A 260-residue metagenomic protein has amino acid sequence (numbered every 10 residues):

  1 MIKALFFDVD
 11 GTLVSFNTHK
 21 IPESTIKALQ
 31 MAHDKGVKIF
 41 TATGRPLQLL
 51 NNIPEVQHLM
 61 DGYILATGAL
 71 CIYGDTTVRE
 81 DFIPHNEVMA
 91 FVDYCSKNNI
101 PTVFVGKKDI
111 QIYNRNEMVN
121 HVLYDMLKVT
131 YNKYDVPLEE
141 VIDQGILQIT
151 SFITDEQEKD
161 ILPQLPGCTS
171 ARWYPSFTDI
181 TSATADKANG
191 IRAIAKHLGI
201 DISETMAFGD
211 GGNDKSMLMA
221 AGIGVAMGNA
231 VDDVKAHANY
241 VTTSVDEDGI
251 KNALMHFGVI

Functional and structural regions predicted by a protein language model:
M1-A4, P22, I180-I260: Mg2+-dependent phosphoryl-transfer enzymes with acidic/Ser/Thr/Gly-rich catalytic loops
K3-T18: Asp-based phosphoryl-transfer active-site loop
E23-M118: Active-site phosphate-binding/coordination module
G36-F40, L59, G145-I149, S203-T205 (+1 more regions): Short active-site oxyanion
V56-L59, A66-T67, Q164-G167, A220-A221 (+1 more regions): Short, structured coil segments at secondary-structure junctions
Q57-M60, E80-I83, V119-Y124, N189 (+2 more regions): Short, hinge-like loop/turn segments at secondary-structure boundaries
M60-A66, D81, Y124, S170-Y174 (+2 more regions): Short hydrophobic/aromatic-enriched beta-strand-loop microsegments
Y94, N98-F208, G212-M217, N229: Conserved acidic, metal-coordinating active-site core of Asp-based, Mg2+-dependent phosphoryl-transfer enzymes
